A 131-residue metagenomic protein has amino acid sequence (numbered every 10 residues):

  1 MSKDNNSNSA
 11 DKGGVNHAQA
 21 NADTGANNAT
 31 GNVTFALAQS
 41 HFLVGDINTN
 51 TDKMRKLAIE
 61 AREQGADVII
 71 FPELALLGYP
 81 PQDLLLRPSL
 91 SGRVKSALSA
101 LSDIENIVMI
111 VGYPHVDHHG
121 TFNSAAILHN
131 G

Functional and structural regions predicted by a protein language model:
M1-N130: Hydrophobic structural segments
